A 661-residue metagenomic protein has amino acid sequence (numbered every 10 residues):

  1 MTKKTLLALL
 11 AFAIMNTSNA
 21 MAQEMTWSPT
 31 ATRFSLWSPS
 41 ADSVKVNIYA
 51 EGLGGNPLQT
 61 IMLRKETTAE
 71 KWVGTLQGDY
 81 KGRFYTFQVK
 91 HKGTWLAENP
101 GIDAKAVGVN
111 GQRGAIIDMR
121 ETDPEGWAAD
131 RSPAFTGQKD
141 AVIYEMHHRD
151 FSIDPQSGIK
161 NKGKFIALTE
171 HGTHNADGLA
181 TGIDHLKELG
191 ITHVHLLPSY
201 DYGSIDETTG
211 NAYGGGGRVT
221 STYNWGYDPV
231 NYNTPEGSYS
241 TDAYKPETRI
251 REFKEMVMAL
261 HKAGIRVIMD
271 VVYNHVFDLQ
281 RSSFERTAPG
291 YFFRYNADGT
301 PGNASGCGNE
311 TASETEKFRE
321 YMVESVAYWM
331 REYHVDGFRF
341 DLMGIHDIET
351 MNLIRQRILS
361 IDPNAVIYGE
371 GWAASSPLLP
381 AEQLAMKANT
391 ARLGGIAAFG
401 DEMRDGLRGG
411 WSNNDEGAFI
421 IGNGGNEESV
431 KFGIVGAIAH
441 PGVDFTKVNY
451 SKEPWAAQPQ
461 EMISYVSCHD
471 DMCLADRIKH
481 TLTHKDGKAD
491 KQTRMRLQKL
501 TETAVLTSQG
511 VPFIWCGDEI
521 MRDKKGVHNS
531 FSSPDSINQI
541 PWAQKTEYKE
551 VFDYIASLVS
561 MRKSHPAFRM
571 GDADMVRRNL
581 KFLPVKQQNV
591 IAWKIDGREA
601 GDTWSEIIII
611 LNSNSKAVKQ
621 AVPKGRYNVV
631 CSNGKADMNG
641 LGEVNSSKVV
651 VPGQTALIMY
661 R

Functional and structural regions predicted by a protein language model:
A22-P29, E66-E170: The feature marks proteins involved in alpha-glucan
T30-F34: Structural beta-strand segments of beta-rich domains
L36, F87, M146, L196 (+9 more regions): Conserved, mostly hydrophobic/aromatic
S38, K81-Y85, L641-R661: C-terminal beta-strand-rich structural cap/linker in extracellular carbohydrate-active enzymes
S38-S43, N614-S615, K624-G625: Short proline/glycine-enriched turn/loop motifs at strand-loop junctions of beta-rich domains
Y49, D490, R494-M495, T507 (+5 more regions): C-terminal accessory region downstream of the catalytic core in glycan-modifying enzymes
N110, G114-I117, R355-Q356, I361-C516 (+7 more regions): Conserved alpha/beta catalytic core and glycan-binding cleft of carbohydrate-active enzymes
R149-Y333, H346-D362, V366, G425: Substrate-binding/active-site clefts of carbohydrate-active enzymes
